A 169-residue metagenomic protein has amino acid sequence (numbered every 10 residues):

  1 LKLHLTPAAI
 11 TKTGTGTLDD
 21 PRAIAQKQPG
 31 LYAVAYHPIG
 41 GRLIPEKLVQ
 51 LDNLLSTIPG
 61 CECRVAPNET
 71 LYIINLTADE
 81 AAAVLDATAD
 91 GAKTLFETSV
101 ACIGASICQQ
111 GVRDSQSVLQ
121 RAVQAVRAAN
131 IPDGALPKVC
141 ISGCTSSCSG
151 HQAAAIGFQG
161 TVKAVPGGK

Functional and structural regions predicted by a protein language model:
L1-K169: Peripheral terminal and linker regions in Fe-S/redox and tRNA-modifying enzymes
